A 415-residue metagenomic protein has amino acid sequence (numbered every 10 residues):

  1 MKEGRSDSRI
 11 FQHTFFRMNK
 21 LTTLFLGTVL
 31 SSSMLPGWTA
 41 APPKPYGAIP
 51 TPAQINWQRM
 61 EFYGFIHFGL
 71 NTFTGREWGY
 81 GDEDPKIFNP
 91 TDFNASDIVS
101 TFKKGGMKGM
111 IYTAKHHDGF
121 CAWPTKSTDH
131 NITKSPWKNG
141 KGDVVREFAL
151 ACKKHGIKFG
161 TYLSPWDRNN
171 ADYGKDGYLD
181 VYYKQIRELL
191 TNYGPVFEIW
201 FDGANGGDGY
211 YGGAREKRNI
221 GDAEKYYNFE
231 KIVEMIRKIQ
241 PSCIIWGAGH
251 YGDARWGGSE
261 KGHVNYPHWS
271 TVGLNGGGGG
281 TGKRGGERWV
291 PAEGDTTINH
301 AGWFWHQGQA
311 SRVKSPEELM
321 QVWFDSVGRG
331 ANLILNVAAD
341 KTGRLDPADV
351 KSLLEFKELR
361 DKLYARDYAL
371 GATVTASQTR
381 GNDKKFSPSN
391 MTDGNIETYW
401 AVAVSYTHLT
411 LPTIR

Functional and structural regions predicted by a protein language model:
K2, R9, D176-G177: Charged/polar low-complexity intrinsically disordered segments
E3, K20-L21, M391: N-terminal cationic leader/targeting segments used for protein routing and processing
F15-F25: Bacterial N-terminal signal peptides that target proteins for export
L26-S33: Bacterial N-terminal signal peptides
W38-N390, N395-A403: Mature catalytic domains of secreted/periplasmic carbohydrate-active enzymes
T407-T413: Conserved small/polar residues in nucleotide/adenosyl-binding loops
